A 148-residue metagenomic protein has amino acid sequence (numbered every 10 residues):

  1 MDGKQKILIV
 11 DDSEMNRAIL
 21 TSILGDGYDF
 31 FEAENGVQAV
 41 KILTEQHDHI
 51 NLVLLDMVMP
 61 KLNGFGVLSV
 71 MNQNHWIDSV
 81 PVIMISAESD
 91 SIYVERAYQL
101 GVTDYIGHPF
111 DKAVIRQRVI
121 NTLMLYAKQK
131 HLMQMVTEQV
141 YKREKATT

Functional and structural regions predicted by a protein language model:
D2, E14-E32: Two-component/phosphorelay signaling modules centered on CheY-like receiver
E32-L52: Acidic, metal-coordinating helix/loop segments flanking the phosphotransfer/catalytic sites of two-component signaling
D56, S86: Active-site residues of response regulator receiver
M59: Receiver (REC) domain active-site loop signature in two-component systems and cognate sites in sensor histidine kinases
I92, F110-V119, L123: C-terminal output helix
M124-T148: CheY-like receiver
